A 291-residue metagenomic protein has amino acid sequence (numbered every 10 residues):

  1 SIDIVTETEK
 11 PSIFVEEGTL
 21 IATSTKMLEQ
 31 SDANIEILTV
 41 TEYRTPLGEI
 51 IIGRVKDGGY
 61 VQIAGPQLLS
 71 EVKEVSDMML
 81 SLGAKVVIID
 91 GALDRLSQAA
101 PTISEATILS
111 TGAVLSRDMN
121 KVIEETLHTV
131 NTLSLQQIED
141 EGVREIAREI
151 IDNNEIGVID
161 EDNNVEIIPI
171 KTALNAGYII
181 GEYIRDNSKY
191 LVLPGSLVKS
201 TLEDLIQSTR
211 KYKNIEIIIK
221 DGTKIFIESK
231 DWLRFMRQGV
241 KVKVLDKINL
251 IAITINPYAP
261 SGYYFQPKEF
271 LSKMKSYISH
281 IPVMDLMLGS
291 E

Functional and structural regions predicted by a protein language model:
S1-I2, N256-A259, S290: Short beta-alpha junction loops
S1-R54, F270-S272, S276: N-terminal phosphate/diphosphate-binding loop that engages ATP/GTP or pyrophosphate donors across diverse enzyme folds
L28-V40, I123-Q136, S290-E291: Hydrophobic transmembrane alpha-helix bundles
L38-V40, E49-I51, Y60, R95 (+1 more regions): Short, flexible coil/linker segments at or flanking structured domains
R54-G65: Short, basic, glycine/proline-bearing loop/turn elements
L68, V72-V86, G91-Y277: Conserved catalytic-core segment of NTP-binding enzymes
I217-T223, I281-E291: A generic structural motif
